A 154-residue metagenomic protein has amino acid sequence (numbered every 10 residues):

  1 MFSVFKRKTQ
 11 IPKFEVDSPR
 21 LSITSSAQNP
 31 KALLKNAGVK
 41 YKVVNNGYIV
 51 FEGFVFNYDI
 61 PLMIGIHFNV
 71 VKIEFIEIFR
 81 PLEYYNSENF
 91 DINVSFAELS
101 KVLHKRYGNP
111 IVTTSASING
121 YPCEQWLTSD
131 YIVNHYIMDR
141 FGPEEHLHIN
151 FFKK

Functional and structural regions predicted by a protein language model:
M1-P122, V133, M138-K154: Short helix/turn-capping signatures at newly exposed starts of structured segments
W126-Y131: Active-site beta-strand termini and strand-to-loop segments that position acidic
